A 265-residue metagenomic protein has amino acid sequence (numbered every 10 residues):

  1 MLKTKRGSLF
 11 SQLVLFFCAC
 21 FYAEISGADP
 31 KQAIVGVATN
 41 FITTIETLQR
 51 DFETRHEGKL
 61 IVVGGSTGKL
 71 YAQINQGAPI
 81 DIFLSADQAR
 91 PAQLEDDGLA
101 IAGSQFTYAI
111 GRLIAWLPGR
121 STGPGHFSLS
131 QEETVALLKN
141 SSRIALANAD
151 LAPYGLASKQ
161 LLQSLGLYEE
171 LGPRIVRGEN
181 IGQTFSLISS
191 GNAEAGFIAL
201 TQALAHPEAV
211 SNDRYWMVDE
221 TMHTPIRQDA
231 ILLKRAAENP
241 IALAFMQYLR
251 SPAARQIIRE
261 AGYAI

Functional and structural regions predicted by a protein language model:
M1-R6: N-terminal secretory signal peptides that target proteins for export/translocation
S8-F10, A92: Composition-driven detection of intrinsically disordered, low-complexity segments
S11-Y22: Bacterial N-terminal signal peptides
E24-G64, G68, A72-A78, D87-Q88 (+3 more regions): Exported/periplasmic ABC-transporter solute-binding proteins
L84: Short active-site segment of divalent metal-dependent hydrolases/proteases that encodes the spacing between
